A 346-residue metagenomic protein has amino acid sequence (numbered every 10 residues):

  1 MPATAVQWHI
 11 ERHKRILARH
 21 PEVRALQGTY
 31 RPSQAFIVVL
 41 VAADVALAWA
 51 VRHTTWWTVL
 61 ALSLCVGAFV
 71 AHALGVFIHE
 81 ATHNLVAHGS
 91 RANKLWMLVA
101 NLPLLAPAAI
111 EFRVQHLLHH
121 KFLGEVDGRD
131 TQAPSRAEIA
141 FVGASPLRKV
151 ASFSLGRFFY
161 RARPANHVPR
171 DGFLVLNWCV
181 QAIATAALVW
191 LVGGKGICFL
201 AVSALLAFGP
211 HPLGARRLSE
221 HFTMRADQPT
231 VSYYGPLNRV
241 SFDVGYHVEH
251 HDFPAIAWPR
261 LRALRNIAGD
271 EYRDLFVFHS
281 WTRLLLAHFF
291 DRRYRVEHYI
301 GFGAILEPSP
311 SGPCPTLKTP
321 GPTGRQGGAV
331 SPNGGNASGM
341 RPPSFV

Functional and structural regions predicted by a protein language model:
M1-A68, L102-F199, P259-R260, R265-V346: Non-catalytic, topology-defining segments of multipass membrane proteins
V23-Q27, H53-T54, V86-S90, V231-Y233: Helix-boundary and loop/linker segments of multi-pass membrane transporters
L47, L85-V86, D227, I256-A257 (+1 more regions): Generic hydrophobic alpha-helical membrane-span motif
A68-I78, A108-I110, F158, A201-A226 (+1 more regions): Transmembrane alpha-helical segments that form the membrane-embedded catalytic/substrate-channel core of multi-pass
L74-H83, F112-G124, R217-T223, V240-I256 (+1 more regions): Histidine-centered catalytic micro-motifs
V76-W96: Aspartate-rich (DDxxD/NDxxD/DxxxD) Mg2+/diphosphate-binding motifs and their adjoining helix-loop segments
K94-L102, P229-S241: Membrane-cytosol interface motif
A226-D227, A337: Acyl-thioester-dependent acyl-group transfer interface
